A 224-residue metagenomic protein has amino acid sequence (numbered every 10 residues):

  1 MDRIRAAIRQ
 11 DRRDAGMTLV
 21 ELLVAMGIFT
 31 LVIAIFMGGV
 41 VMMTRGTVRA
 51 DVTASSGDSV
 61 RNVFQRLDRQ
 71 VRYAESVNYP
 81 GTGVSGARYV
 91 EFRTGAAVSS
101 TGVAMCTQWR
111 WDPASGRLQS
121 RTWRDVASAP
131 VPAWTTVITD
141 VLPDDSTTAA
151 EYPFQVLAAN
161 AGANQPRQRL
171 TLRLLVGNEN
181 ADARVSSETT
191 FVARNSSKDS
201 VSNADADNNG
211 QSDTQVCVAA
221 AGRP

Functional and structural regions predicted by a protein language model:
D2-Y73, G222: Aliphatic-rich helix starts adjacent to a transmembrane/signal segment
R5, T148-P224: Short linear sequence signals and composition-biased patches located at protein termini or domain-edge surfaces
T47-A50, N78, K198, S202: Secondary-structure transition/capping residues
V71-R72, A114, S196: Residue-level marker of positions within ordered structural domains that often coincide with functionally constrained
R72-T82: Short, well-structured beta-strand/strand-turn elements
P80-G162, Q215: Type IV pilin-like appendage domain
